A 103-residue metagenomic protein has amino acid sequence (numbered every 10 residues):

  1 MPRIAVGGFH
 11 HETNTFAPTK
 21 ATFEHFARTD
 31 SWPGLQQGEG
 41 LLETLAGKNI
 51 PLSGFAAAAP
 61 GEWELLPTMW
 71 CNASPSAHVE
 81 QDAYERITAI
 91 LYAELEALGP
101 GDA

Functional and structural regions predicted by a protein language model:
M1-G61: N-terminal amphipathic/basic leader segments beginning at the initiator methionine
A5-E12, F16-A17, F26, P75 (+1 more regions): Active-site histidine-anchored catalytic micro-motif
G61-E62, P100: Short glycine/proline-enriched coil/turn segments at helix->beta-strand junctions
E62-W70: Short beta-strand elements in bilobed, periplasmic/extracellular small-molecule ligand-binding domains
